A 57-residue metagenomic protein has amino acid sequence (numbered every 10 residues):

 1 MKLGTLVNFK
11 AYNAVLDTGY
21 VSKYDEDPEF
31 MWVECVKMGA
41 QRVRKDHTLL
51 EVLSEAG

Functional and structural regions predicted by a protein language model:
K2-A56: Basic/aromatic-rich interaction segments and small domains that mediate binding to polyanionic partners
